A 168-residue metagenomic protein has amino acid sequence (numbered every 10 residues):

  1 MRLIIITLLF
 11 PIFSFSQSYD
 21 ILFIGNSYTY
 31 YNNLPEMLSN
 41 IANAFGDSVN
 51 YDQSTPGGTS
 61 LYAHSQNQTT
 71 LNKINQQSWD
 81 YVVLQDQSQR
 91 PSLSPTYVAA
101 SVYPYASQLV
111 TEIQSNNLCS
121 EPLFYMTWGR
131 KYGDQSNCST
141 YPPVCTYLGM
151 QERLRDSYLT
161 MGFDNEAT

Functional and structural regions predicted by a protein language model:
L3-S16: Sec-dependent N-terminal signal peptides
L8, Y28, G129: Short, glycine/serine-rich, charged loops/turns that create anion-binding and catalytic segments at active sites
Q17-N26, Y147-Q151: Short, charged N-terminal helix-start/capping segments
Y19-L22, Y28-Q108, Q114, L118: Conserved SGNH/GDSL esterase-like catalytic core that processes O-acyl groups on lipids and polysaccharides
K73-T168: Alpha-helical cap/lid subdomain in secreted, periplasmic, or secretory-pathway luminal O-acyl-processing enzymes
